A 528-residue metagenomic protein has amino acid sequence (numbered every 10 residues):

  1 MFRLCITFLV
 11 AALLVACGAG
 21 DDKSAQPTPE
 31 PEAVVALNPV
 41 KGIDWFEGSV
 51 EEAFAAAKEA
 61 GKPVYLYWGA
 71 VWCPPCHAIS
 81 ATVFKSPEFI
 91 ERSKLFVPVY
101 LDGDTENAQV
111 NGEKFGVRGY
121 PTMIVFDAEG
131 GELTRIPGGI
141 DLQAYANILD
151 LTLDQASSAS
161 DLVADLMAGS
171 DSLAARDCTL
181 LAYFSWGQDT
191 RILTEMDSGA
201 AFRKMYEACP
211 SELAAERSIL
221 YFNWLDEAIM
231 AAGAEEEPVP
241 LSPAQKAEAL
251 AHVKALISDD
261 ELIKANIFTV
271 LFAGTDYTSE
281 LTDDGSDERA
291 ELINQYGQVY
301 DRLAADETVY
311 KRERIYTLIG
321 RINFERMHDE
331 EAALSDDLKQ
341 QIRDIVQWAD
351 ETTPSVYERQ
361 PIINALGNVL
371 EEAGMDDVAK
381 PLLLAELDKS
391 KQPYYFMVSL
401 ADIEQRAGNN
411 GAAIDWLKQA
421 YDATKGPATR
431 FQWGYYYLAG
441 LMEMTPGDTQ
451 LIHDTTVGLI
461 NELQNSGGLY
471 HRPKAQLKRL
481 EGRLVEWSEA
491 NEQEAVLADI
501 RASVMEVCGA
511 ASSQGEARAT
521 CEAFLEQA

Functional and structural regions predicted by a protein language model:
L13-A16: C-terminal motif of bacterial Sec signal peptides marking the signal peptidase cleavage site
G18-D21: Bacterial signal peptide processing site
D44-G48, W68-G69, T82, S86-A108: Thiol-based oxidoreductase modules, predominantly thioredoxin-like and allied folds used for disulfide exchange
V117-A159: Non-catalytic, surface beta->alpha helical segment in thiol-disulfide oxidoreductase systems
M167-S172, R203-E212, V253-I263, V299-K311 (+4 more regions): Solenoid-like repeat scaffolds
L173-T179, E212-L220, D260-T275, E307-R326 (+3 more regions): Generic helix N-cap/helix-start motif at coil->alpha-helix transitions
T278, N323-E325, L370, E404 (+2 more regions): Residue at a conserved register position within TPR or TPR-like alpha-solenoid repeats
